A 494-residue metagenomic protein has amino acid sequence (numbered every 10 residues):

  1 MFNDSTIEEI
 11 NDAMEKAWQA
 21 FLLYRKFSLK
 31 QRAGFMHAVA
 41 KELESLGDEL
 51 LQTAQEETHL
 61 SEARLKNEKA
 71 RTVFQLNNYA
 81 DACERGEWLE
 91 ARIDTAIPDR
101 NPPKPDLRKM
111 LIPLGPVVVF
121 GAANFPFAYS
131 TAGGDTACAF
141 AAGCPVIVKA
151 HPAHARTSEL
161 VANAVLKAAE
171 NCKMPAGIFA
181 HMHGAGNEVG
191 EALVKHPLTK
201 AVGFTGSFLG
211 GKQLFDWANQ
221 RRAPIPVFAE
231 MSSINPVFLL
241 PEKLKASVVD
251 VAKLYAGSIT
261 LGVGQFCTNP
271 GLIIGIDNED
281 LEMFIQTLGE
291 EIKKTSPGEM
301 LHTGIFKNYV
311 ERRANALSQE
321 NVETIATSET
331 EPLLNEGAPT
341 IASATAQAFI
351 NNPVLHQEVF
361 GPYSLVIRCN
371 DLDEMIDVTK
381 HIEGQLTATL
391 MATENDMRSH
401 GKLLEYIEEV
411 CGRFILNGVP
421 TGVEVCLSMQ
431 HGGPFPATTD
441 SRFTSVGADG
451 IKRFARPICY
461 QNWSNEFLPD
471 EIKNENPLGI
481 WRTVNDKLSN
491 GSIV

Functional and structural regions predicted by a protein language model:
M1-P105: N-terminal Rossmann-like NAD(P)+-binding subdomain of aldehyde/semialdehyde dehydrogenases
F2-S5, Q19-K26, V118-V119, F238-L239 (+4 more regions): Short, well-ordered beta-strand elements within core beta-sheets of diverse protein domains
W88-G257, I274, N278-E282, G491-I493: Rossmann-like NAD(P) dinucleotide-binding subdomain of oxidoreductase/dehydrogenase enzymes
N124, A153, G186-N187, T199 (+13 more regions): Short, glycine-/Ser/Thr-/acidic-enriched flexible segments
K253, G275-L386: NAD(P)-dependent aldehyde/semialdehyde dehydrogenase
Q265-C267: Extended low-complexity, polyampholyte segments enriched in Ser/Thr/Pro and acidic residues
P332-G337, L372-L468, N490-I493: C-terminal core of ALDH-fold dehydrogenases
